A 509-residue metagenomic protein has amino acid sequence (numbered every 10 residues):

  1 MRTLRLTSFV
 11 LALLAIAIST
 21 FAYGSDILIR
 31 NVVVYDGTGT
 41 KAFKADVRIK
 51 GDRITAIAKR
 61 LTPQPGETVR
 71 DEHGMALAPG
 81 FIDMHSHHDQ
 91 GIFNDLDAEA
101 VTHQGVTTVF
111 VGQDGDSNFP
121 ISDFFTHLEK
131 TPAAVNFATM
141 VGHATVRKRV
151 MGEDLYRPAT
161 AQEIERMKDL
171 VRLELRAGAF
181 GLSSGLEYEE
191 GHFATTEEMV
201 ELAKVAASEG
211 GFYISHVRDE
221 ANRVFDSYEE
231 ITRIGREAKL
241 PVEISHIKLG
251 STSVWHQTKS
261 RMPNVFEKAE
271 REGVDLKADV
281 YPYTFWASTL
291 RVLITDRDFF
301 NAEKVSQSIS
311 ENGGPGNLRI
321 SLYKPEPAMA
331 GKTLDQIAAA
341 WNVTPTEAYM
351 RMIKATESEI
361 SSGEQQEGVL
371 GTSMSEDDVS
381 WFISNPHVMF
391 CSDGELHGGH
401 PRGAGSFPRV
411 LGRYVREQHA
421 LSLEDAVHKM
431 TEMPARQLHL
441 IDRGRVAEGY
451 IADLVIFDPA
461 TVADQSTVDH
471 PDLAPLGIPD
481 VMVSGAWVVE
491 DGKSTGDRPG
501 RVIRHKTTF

Functional and structural regions predicted by a protein language model:
S8-S19: Bacterial N-terminal signal peptides
Y23-S25, V34, T38-G80: Histidine-rich, glycine-flanked metal-binding segment
V32, D52, G74, H85 (+12 more regions): Divalent metal-coordination and catalytic microenvironments
V32, F300-A302, S380-H387, D393 (+2 more regions): C-terminal cap of metal-dependent C-N hydrolases
V34-D46, S362-M374, V379, L421-V427 (+1 more regions): Acidic, glycine-enriched loop/beta-strand segments at the rims of small-molecule binding/catalytic pockets
E72-L77, F81-H88, N94-S184, A203 (+2 more regions): Divalent-metal coordination cores built from histidine and acidic residues
F124-L128, A144-T160, M167, L186 (+2 more regions): Polyanionic/metal-chelating signatures
L173-I231: Divalent metal-binding pocket/active-site signature
